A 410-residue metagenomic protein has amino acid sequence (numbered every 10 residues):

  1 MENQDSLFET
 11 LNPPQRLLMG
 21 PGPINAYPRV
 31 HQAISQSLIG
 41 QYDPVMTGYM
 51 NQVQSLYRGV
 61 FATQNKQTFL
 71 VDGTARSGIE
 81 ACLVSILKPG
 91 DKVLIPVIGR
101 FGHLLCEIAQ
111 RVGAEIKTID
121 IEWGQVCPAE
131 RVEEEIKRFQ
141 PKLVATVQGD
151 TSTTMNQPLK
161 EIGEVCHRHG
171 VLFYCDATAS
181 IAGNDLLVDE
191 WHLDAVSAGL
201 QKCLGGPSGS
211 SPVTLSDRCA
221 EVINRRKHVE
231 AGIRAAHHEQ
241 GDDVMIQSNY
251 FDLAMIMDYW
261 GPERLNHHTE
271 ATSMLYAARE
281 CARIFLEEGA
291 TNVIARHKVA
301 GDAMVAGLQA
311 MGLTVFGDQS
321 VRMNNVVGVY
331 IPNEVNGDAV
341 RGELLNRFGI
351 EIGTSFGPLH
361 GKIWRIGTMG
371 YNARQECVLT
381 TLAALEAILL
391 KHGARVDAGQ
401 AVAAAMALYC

Functional and structural regions predicted by a protein language model:
M1-P44: N-terminal "arm"/small-domain region of PLP-dependent enzymes with the aminotransferase-like
N25-A26, Q201-A306, A310, C410: Active-site C-terminal subdomain of aminotransferase-like
A33-A81, R100, L104-I108: Conserved N-terminal alpha-helix of the aminotransferase class I/II PLP-enzyme fold
L87-H103: Conserved PLP-anchoring active-site segment centered on the Schiff-base-forming lysine
V126-A182, A195, C203: Active-site phosphate-binding strand-loop segment of PLP-dependent enzymes
D189-Q201, S211: Conserved active-site segment immediately N-terminal to the catalytic lysine that forms the internal aldimine
T314-R347: Conserved PLP-binding catalytic core of the aspartate aminotransferase-like
P358, K362-C410: PLP-dependent enzyme catalytic core of the Aspartate aminotransferase-like
